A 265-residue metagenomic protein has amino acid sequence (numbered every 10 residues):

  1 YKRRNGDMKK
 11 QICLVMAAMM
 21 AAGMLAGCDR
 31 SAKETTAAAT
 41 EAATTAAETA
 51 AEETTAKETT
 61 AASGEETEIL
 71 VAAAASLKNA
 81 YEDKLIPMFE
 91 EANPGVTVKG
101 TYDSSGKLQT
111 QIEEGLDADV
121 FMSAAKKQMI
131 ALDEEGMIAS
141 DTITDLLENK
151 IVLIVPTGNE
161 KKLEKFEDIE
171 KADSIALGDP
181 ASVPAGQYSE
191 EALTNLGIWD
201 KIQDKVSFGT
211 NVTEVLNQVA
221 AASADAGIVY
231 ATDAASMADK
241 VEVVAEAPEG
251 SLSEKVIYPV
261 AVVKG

Functional and structural regions predicted by a protein language model:
Y1-D7: Short, Lys/Arg-enriched N-terminal segments with co-localized hydrophobic residues within the first ~10-30 amino acids
K10-A17: Sec-dependent signal peptide recognition, specifically the positively charged N-region followed immediately by
G23-G27: C-terminal motif of bacterial Sec signal peptides marking the signal peptidase cleavage site
D29-A47, A51-E52, A56-A92, D103-G106 (+5 more regions): Exported/periplasmic ABC-transporter solute-binding proteins
D119-S123: Periplasmic-binding protein-like
T142-I151: Short, glycine-/small- and polar/acidic-enriched structural segments that line small-molecule recognition paths
